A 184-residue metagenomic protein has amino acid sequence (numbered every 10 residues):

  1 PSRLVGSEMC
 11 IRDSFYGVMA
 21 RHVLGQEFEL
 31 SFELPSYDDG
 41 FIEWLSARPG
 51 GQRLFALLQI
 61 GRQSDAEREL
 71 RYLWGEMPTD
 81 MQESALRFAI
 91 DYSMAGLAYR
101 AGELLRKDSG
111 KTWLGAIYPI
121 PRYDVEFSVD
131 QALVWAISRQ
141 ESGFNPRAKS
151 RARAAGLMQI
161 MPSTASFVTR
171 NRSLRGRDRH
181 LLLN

Functional and structural regions predicted by a protein language model:
P1-L4, I11: Single conserved hydrophobic/aromatic residue that forms the stacking wall/gate of nucleotide- or nucleobase-binding
S7-E8, L73: Canonical positions in the second alpha-helix
E8, R12-Y16: Short solvent-exposed coil/turn linkers within tandem alpha-helical repeat scaffolds
V18-V23, D65-N184: Catalytic glycan-binding domains that act on GlcNAc-containing polysaccharides
L24, F28-L30, Q59-S64: Helix-turn-helix repeat elements of alpha-solenoid scaffolds
P35-R48: TPR-adjacent "capping" and linker segments in tetratricopeptide-repeat scaffold/adaptor proteins
L45-Q52, G61, D80-M81, V129: Alpha-helix N-cap/N′ positions at the starts of helices
P49-D65, E69-Y72: Alpha-helical segment of the N-proximal tetratricopeptide repeat
